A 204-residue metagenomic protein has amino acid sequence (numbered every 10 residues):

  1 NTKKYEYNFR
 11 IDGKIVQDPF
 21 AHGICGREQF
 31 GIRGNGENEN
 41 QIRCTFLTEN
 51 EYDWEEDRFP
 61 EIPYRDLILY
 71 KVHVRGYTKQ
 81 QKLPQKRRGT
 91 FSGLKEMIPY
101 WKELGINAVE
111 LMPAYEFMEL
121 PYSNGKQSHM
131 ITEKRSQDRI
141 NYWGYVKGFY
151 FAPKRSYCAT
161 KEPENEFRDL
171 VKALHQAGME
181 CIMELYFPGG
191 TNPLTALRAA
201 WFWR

Functional and structural regions predicted by a protein language model:
N1-G89: The feature marks proteins involved in alpha-glucan
F9-I11, E56, K95, F149 (+1 more regions): Generic alpha-helical secondary structure signal
H73-S92, P99-R204: Substrate-binding/active-site clefts of carbohydrate-active enzymes
